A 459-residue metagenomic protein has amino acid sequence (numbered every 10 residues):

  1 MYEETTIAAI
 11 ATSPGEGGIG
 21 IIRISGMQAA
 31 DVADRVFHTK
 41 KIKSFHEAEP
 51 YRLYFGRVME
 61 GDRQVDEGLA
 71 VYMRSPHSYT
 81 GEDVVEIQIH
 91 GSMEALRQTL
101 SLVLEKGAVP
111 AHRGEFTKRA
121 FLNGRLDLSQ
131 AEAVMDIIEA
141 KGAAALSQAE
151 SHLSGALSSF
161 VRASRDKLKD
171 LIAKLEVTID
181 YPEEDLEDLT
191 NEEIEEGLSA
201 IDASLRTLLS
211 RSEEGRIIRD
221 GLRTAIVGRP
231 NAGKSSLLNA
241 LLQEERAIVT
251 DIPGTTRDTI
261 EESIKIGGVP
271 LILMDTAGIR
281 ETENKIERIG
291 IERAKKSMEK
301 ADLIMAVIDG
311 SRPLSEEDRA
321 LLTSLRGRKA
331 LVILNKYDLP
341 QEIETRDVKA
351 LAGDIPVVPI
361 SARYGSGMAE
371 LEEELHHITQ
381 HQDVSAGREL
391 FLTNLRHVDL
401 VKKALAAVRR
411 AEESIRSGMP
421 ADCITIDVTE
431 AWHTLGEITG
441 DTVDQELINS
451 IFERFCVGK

Functional and structural regions predicted by a protein language model:
M1-S147, S151, G155, L331: A glycine-rich (often HGG/GG-containing) alpha/beta subdomain
Y2-I10, P14, A145-K265, T282-N284 (+1 more regions): C-terminal-of-GTPase-core extension/linker across diverse P-loop GTPases
G15-E16, G61-V65, H77-E82, G114 (+6 more regions): Short flexible coil/turn linkers enriched for glycine and charged/polar residues that connect secondary-structure
G17-I19, Y51-L53, K300-I304, G327-A330 (+1 more regions): Short glycine-/polar-rich loops that comprise or flank the Walker A/P-loop and associated switch/sensor motifs
Y54-D66, A70-R74, G254-T282, K300-L303: Switch I (G2) and immediately adjacent beta-strands of P-loop GTPase domains
L242, A277-G278, D302, D309 (+1 more regions): Short glycine-/small-residue-rich Rossmann-like dinucleotide-binding loops
L273, V307, I333-K336: Generic enzyme active-site microenvironment
E287-S311: Inter-motif core of Ras-like GTPase G domains
